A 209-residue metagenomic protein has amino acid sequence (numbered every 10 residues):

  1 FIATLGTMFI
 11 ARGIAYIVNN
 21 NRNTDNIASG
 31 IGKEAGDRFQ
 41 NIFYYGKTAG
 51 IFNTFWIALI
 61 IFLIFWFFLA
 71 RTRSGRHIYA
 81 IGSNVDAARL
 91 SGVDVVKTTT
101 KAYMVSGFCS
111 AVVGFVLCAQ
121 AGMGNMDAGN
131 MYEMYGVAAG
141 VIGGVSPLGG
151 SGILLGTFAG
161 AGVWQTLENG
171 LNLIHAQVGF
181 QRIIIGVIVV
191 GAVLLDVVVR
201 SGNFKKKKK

Functional and structural regions predicted by a protein language model:
F1-S74, T98-K101, A121-G129, F180 (+1 more regions): Transmembrane helix-bundle core of multi-pass membrane transporters and related energy-transducing complexes
T7, N84, M134: ATP/adenylate-binding site constellation spanning eukaryotic-like Ser/Thr protein kinases, ABC-transporter
M8-I14, F55-F68, Y103-G114, A139-V145 (+2 more regions): Hydrophobic core segments of alpha-helical transmembrane domains in multi-pass membrane transport and ion-translocation
T24-R38, S106-V113, I153-G162, I184-V193: Juxtamembrane/interfacial segments around transmembrane helices
S74-T99: Short cytoplasmic-facing helical segments at TM-TM junctions of multi-pass membrane proteins
L90-K97, L167, L171-K209: Cytosolic-side transmembrane-helix boundaries in multi-pass membrane proteins
Y103-M104, S110, Q120-I185: Transmembrane alpha-helical segments in multi-pass inner-membrane proteins
